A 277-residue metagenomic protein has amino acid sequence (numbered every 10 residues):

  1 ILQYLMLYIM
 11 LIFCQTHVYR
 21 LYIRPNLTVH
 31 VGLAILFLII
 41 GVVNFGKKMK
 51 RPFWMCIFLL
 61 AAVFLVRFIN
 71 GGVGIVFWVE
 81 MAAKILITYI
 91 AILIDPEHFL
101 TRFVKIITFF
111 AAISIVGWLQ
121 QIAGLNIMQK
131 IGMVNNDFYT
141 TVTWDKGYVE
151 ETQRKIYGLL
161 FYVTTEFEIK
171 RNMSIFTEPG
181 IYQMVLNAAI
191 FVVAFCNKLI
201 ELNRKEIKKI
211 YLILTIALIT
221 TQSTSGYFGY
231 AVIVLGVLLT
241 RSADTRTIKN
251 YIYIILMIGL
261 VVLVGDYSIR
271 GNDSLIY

Functional and structural regions predicted by a protein language model:
I1-G46, A61-N70: N-terminal signal-anchor transmembrane segment
I1-L7, F45-L59, R102-I106, R204-K209: Membrane-interfacial loop-to-transmembrane alpha-helix junctions, especially the N-terminal start
C14-Y22, V234-Y277: Alpha-helical transmembrane segments and terminal signal-anchor/GPI-anchor hydrophobic tails, characterized by long
P25-V43, W78-T88, Y182-I190, F228-L235: Membrane-embedded alpha-helical segments of multi-pass membrane proteins, especially the transmembrane helices
I39-G41, F68-A123: Transmembrane alpha-helical segments and their membrane-water interfaces
H98-I107, R204-I207, A243-L256: Membrane-interfacial entry segments at the cytosolic side of transmembrane helices
V104-N126, E150-T221, Y227-L239: Alpha-helical transmembrane segments of multi-pass inner-membrane proteins
I113-Q153, D266-I276: Aromatic-rich transmembrane-lumenal/periplasmic boundary elements in polytopic membrane proteins
